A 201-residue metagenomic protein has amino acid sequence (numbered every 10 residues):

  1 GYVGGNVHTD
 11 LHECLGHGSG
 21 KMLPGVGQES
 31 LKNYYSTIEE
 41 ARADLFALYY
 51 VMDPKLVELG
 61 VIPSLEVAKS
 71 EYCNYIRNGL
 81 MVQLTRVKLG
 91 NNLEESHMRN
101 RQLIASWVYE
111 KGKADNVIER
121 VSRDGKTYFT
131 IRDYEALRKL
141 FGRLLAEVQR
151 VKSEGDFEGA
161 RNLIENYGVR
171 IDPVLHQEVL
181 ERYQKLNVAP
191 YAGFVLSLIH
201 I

Functional and structural regions predicted by a protein language model:
G1-H8: Short pre-active-site segment immediately N-terminal to the catalytic Zn-binding motif
H8-K21: Active-site recognition of the HExxH zinc-binding catalytic motif
G20-A41: Post-HEXXH active-site segment of zinc metalloproteases
S36-D53: An active-site-proximal "capping" alpha-helix that borders the catalytic cofactor pocket
L48-V148: Long, well-structured alpha-helical subdomains associated with metal-dependent extracellular/ecto-lumenal hydrolases
Q149-I164, Y183, S197: Extracellular/surface-associated beta-sandwich interaction domains
P173, R182-S197: Long, compositionally biased charged/polar accessory segments in the mid-to-C-terminal portions of proteins
I199-I201: Conserved small/polar residues in nucleotide/adenosyl-binding loops
